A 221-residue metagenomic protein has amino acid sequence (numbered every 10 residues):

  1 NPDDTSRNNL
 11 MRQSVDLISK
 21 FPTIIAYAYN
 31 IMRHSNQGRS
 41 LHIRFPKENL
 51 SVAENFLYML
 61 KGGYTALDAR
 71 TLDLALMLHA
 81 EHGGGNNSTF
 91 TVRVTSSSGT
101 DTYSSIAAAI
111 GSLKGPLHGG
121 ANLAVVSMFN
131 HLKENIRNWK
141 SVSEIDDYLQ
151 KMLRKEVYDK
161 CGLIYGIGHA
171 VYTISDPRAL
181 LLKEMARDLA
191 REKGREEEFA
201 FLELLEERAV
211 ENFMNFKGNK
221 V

Functional and structural regions predicted by a protein language model:
N1-V221: Non-transmembrane, aqueous-exposed alpha-helical and coiled segments at domain scale
